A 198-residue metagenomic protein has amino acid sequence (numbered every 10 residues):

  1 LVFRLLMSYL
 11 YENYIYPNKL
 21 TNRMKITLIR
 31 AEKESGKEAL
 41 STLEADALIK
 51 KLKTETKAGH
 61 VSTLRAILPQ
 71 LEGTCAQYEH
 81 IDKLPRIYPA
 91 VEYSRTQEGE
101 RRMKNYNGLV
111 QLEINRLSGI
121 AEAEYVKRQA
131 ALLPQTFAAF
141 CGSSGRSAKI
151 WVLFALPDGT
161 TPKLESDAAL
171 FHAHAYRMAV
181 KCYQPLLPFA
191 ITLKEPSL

Functional and structural regions predicted by a protein language model:
V2-G108: DNA replication initiation on ssDNA origins
I26-S35, E98-I120, A155-L198: DNA replication initiation modules
A47, Y125, M178: Short Gly/charged-rich anion-binding patches and loops
L68-L71, C75, A130-P134, A179-L187: Hydrophobic, Leu/Ile/Phe/Ala-enriched alpha-helical segments that form helix-helix packing faces
N105-N107, P134, G145: Short connector loops at helix/strand junctions that flank enzyme active sites, especially segments positioning acidic
G119-P134: Short amphipathic alpha-helix segments
T136-A139: Short acidic amphipathic segments
G142-P157: Short, conserved phosphate-binding/catalytic loop or strand-edge motifs used in phosphoryl-/nucleotidyl-transfer
